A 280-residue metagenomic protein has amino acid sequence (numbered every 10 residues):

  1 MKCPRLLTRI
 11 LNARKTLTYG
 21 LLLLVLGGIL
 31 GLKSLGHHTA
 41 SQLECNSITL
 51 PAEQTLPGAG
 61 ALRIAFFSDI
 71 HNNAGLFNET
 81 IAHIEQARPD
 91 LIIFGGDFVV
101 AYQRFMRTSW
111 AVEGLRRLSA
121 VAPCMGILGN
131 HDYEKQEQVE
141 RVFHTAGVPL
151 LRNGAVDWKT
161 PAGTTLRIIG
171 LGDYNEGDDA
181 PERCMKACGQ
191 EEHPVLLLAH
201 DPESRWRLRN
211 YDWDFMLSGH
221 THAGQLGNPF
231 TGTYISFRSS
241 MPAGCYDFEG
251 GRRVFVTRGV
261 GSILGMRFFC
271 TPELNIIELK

Functional and structural regions predicted by a protein language model:
M1-G58: N-terminal membrane-anchoring alpha-helices
C3-R14, Y19-L22, W206-N210, L264-K280: A short C-terminal boundary segment appended to hydrolase-like catalytic domains
A40-G75, I169-P202: Mobile, glycine- and charge-enriched loop segments and immediately flanking short secondary-structure elements within
P51-A65, V148, V156-G170, D247-V254: Beta-strand-turn-beta hairpins that frame and shape the catalytic cleft of phosphate-ester-processing enzymes
G58-L151: Membrane-embedded segments
F66-N72, G96-V99, N130-D132, G154-A155 (+4 more regions): Active-site metal-binding loops of divalent metal-dependent hydrolases
R141-P149, G154-A155, T160-A199, R205-W206 (+1 more regions): Binuclear metal-dependent hydrolase catalytic cores centered on His/Asp/Glu-rich metal-binding motifs
P202-I276: Conserved beta-sheet core of the metallophosphoesterase superfamily
